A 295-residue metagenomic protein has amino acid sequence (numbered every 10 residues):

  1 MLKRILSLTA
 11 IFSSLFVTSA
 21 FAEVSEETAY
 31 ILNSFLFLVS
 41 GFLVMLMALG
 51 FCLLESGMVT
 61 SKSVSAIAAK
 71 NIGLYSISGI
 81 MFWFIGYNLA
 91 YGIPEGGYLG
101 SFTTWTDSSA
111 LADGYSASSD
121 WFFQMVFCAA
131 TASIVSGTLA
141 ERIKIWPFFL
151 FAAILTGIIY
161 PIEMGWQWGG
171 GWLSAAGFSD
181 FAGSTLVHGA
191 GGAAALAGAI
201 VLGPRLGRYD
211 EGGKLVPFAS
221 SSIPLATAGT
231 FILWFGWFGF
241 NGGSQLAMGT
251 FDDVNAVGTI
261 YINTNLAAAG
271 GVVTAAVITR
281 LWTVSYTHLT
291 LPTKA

Functional and structural regions predicted by a protein language model:
M1-E23: N-terminal secretory/membrane targeting signals
F16, T287-H288: Serine/proline-rich low-complexity intrinsically disordered segments, especially terminal tails, linkers
E23-D210, S220-F231, F235-N263, A269 (+1 more regions): Metal/cofactor- and membrane transport-associated sequence elements
V273: Oxyanion-binding "anion nests"
T283-V284: Membrane-interface helix caps and helix-loop-helix hairpins in membrane proteins
H288-A295: Single conserved hydrophobic/aromatic residue that forms the stacking wall/gate of nucleotide- or nucleobase-binding
